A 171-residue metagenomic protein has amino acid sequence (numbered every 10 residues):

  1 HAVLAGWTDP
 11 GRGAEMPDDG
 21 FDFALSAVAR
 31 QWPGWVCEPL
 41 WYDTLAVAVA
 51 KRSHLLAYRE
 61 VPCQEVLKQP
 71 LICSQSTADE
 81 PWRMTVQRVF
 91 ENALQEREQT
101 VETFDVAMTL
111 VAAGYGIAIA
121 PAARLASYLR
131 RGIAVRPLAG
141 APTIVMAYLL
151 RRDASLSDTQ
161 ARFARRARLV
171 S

Functional and structural regions predicted by a protein language model:
H1-A5, V89-E98: A local structural motif
H1-W32: Central regulatory/effector-binding core of bacterial HTH transcription factors
A14-D18, V66-L67, T109-Y115: Hydrophobic residues within well-ordered alpha-helices
A27-P33, R83-M84, F104-A134: A ligand-binding cleft/hinge motif common to bilobed small-molecule-binding domains
P33-L45, V49-L71, A161: Flexible hinge/capping segments at coil-to-helix
V36-A46, A122-A123, R130-V145: Short beta-strand->loop
Q69-A93, L156-Q160, A164: Secondary-structure junction motif
A134-S171: A late-sequence structural motif
